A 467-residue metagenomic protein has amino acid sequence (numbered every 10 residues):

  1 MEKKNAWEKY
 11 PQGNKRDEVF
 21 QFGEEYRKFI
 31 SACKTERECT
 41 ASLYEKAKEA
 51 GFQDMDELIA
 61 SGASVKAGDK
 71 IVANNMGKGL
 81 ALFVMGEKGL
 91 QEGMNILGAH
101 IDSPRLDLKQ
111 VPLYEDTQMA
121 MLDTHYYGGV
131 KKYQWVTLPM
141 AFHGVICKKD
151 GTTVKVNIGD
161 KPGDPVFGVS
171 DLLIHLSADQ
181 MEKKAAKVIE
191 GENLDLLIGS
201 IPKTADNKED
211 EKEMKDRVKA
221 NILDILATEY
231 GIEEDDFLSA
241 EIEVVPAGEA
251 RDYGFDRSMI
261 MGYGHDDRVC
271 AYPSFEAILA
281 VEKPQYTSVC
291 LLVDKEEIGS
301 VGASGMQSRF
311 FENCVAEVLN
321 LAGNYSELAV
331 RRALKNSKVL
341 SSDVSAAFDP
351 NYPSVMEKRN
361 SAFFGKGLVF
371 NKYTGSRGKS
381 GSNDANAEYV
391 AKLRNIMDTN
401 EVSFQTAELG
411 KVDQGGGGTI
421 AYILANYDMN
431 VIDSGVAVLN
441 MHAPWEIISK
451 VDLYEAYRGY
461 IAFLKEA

Functional and structural regions predicted by a protein language model:
M1-A467: N-terminal hydrophobic/helix-forming segments and targeting peptides
